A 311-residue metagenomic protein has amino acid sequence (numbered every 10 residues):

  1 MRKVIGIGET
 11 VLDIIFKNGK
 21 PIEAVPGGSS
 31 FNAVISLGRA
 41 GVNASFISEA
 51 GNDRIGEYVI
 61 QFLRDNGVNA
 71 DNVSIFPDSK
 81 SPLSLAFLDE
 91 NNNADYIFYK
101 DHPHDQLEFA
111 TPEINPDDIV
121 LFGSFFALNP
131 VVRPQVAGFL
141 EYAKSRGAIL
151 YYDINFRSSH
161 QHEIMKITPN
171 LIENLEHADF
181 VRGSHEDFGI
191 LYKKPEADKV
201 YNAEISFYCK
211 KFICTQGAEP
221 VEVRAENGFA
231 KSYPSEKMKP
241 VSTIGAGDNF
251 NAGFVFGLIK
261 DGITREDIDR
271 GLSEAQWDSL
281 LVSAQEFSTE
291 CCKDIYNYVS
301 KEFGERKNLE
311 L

Functional and structural regions predicted by a protein language model:
M1-N69: Glycine-rich phosphate/adenosyl-contacting loop at the front of the ribokinase-like
R2, A197-L311: Conserved phosphate-binding/catalytic region of the ribokinase-like
T10, S29, F125, I154 (+1 more regions): Active-site metal-binding loops of divalent metal-dependent hydrolases
L37, S184, G247: Short, conserved phosphate/pyrophosphate- and ester-handling motifs at nucleotide-, phospho-/glycolipid
N43-S124, L309-L311: Conserved N-terminal subdomain of the carbohydrate kinase-like
E113, E173-N174, I205: Structural alpha-helical scaffold elements that stabilize or flank donor/cofactor-binding regions in carbohydrate
P116-D117, G147, A178, C209: Short, well-ordered alpha-helix to beta-strand connector turns
L128-K199, E219-P220: Conserved beta-alpha-beta core of the PfkB/ribokinase-like small-molecule kinase fold
